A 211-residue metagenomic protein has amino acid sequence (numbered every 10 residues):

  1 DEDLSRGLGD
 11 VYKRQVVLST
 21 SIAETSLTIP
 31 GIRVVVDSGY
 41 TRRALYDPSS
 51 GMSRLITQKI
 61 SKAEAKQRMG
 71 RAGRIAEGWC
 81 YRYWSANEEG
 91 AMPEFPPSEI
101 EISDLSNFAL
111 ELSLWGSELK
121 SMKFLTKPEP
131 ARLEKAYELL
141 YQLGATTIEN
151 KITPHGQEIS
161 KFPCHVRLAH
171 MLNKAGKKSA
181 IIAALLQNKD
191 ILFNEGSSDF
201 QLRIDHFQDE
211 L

Functional and structural regions predicted by a protein language model:
D1-Y12: Single conserved hydrophobic/aromatic residue that forms the stacking wall/gate of nucleotide- or nucleobase-binding
D10, R33-V36, S49-S53, P96-S98: Short secondary-structure boundary/capping segments
D10-K13, L27-I29, R74-I75: Conserved catalytic network of the ASCE P-loop NTPase/AAA+ motor domain
K13-E24: Conserved two-lobed SF2 helicase motor
E24-L27, T57, M69-G73, P97-E101 (+2 more regions): Replace "in large, NTP-powered and nucleic-acid-processing enzymes" with "in large, NTP-powered factors and other
L27-G39, W79-R82: A short beta-strand element within the Helicase C-terminal
V36, A44, W84-L211: Second RecA-like catalytic domain
Y46-D47, G51-A91: Conserved segment of the helicase C-terminal RecA-like domain
